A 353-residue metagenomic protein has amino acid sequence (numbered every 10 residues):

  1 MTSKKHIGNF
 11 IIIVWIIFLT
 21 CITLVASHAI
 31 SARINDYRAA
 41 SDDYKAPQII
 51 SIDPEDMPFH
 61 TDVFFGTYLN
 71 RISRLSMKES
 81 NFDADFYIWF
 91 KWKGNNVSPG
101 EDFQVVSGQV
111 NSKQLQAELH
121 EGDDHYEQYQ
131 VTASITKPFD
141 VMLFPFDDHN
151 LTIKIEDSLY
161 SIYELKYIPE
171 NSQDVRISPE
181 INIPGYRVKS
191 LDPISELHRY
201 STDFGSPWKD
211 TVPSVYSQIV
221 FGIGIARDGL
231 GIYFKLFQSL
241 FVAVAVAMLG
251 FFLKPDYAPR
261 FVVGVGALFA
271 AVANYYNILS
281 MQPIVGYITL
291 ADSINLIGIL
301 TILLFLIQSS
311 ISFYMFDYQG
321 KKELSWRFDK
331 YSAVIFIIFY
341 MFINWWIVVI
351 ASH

Functional and structural regions predicted by a protein language model:
M1-G8, E323-R327: Short, Lys/Arg-rich N-terminal segment immediately upstream of the first membrane anchor
H6, I13, I30, Y331-V334 (+1 more regions): Alpha-helical hydrophobic membrane-insertion segments
F10-S27: Hydrophobic membrane-insertion alpha-helices, especially the h-region of bacterial N-terminal signal peptides
I11, I88, F204, K322 (+1 more regions): Acidic, low-complexity intrinsically disordered regions
A26-V220, G224: Soluble non-transmembrane domains of integral membrane proteins
R33-I34, I278, S352-H353: Membrane-helix interface motif
V220-F339, W345: Channel- or pocket-lining gating/hinge segments that regulate access to a cavity or pore
W345-H353: Juxtamembrane boundary at the C-terminal end of a transmembrane helix
